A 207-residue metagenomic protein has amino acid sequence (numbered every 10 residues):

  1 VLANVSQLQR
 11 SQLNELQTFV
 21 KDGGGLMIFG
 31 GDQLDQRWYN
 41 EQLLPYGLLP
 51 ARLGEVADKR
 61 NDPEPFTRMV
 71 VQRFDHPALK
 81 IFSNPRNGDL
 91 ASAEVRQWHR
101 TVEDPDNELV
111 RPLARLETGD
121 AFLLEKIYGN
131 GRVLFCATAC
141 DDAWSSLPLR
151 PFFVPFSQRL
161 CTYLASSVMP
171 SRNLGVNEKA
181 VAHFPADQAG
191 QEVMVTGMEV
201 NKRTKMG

Functional and structural regions predicted by a protein language model:
V1-G207: N-linked glycosylation sequons
